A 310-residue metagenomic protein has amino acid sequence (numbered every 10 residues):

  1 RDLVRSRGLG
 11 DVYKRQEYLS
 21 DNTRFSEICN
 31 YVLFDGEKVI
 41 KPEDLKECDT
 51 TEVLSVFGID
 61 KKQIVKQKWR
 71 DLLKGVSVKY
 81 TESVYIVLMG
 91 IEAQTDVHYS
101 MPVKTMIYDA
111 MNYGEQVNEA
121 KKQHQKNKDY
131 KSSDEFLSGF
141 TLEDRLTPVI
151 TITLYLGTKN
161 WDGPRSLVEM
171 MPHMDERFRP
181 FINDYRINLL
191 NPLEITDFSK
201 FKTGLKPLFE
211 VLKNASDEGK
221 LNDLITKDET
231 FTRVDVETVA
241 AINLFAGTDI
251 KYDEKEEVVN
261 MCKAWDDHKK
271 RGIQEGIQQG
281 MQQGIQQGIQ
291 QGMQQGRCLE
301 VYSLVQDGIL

Functional and structural regions predicted by a protein language model:
R1, R7-L310: Elongated, amphipathic alpha-helical interaction scaffolds
